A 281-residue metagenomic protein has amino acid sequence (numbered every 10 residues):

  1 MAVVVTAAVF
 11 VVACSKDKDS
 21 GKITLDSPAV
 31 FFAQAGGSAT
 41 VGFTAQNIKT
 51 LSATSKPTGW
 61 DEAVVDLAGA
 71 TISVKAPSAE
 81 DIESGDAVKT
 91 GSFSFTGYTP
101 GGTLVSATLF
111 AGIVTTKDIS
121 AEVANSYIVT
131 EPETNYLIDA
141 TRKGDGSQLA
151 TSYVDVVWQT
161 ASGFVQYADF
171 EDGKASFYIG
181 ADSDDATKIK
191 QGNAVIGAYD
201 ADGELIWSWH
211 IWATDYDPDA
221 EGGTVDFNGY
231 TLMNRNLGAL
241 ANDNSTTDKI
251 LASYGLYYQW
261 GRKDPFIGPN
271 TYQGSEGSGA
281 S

Functional and structural regions predicted by a protein language model:
V4-V30, G102-V114: Bacterial Sec-dependent N-terminal signal peptides
D19-S20, G112-T116, A213-A220: Extracellular interdomain linker/stem segments of modular secreted and single-pass surface proteins
G21-L25, G42, Q46-S78, I82 (+1 more regions): Surface-exposed binding patches on compact interaction domains or structured appendages
V30-G36: Short, solvent-exposed loop/linker segments at the N-terminal edge of repeated beta-sheet extracellular domains
G37-V41: Structural beta-strand segments of beta-rich domains
E83-G101, V105, K190-A201: A short beta-strand micro-motif common to beta-rich folds, especially ectodomain repeats
P132, I138-S281: Conserved positions within compact, well-structured domain cores
